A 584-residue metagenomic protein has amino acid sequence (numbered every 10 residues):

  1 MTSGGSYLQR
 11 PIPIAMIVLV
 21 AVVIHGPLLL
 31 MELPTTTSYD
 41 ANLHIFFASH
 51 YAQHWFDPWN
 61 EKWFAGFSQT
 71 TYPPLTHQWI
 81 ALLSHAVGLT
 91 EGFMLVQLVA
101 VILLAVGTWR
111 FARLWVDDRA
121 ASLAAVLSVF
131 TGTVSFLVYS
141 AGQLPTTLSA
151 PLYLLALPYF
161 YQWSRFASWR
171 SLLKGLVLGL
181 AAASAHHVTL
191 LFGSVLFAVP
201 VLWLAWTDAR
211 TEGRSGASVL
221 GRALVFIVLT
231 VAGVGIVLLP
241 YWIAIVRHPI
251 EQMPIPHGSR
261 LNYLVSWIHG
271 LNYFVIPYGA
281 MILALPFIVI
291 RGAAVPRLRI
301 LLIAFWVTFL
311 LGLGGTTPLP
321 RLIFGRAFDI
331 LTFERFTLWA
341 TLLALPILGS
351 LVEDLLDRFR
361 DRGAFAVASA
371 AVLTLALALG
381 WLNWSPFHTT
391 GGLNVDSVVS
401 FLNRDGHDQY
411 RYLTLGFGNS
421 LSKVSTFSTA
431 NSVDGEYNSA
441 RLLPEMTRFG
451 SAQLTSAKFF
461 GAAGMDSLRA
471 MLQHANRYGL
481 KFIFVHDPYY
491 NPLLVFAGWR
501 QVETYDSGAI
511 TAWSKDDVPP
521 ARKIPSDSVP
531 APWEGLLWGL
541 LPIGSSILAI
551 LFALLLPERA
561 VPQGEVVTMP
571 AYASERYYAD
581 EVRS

Functional and structural regions predicted by a protein language model:
R10-L154, P158-Y159, A181-A182, H187-V188 (+3 more regions): Active-site lumenal/periplasmic loops and adjacent helix-entry segments of GT-C-fold, multi-pass membrane
P11-A15, Y39, A120-L123, S168-K174 (+3 more regions): Membrane-interfacial loop-to-transmembrane alpha-helix junctions, especially the N-terminal start
V22-L33, H54-W55, V87, A124-V138 (+6 more regions): Membrane-interface helix-loop junctions at the exits of transmembrane helices
D40, A182-F287, V295-R299, V307 (+1 more regions): Transmembrane catalytic cores of multi-pass membrane glycosyltransferases and polysaccharide-assembly enzymes
F64-G66, P73, S135-L148, I250-N272 (+5 more regions): Membrane-helix boundary/interfacial segments in multi-pass membrane proteins
V106, R110, S168, G270 (+2 more regions): Extracytoplasmic
L154-K174, T207: Membrane-interface transmembrane helices that cradle and orient dolichyl/undecaprenyl
V228-G235, V352-G380, G535-S546: Signature aromatic-anchored transmembrane alpha helix within multi-pass, membrane-resident enzymes that catalyze glycan
